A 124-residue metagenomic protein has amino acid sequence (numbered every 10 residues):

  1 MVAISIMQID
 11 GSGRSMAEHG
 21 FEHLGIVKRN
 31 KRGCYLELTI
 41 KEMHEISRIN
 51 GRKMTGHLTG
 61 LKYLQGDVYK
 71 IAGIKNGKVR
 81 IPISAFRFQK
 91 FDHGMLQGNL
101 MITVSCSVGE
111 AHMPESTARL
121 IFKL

Functional and structural regions predicted by a protein language model:
M1-G33, T39-L124: N-terminal soluble domains immediately following signal/targeting peptides that reside in extracytoplasmic
